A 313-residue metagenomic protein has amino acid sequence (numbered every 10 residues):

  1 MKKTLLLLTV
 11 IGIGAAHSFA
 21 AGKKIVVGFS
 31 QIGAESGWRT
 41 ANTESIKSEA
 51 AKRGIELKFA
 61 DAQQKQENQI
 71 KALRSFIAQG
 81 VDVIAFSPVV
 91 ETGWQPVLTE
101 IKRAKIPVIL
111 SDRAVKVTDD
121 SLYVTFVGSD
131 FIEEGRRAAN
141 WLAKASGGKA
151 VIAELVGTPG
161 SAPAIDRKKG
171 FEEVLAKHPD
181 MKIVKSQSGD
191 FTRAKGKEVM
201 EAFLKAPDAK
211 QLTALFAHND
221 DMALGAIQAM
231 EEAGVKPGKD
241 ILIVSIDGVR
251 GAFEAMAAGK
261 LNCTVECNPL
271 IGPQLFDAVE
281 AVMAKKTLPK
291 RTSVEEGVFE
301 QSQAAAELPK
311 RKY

Functional and structural regions predicted by a protein language model:
M1-V26, E56, T99-I106, A306 (+1 more regions): Short, low-complexity disordered leader/linker segments with a strong preference for bacterial N-terminal type II
F19-V26, A51, S146-K149: Immediate post-signal peptide segment of exported/extracytoplasmic ligand-binding proteins
I25, L155, P159-P163, V174-L175 (+1 more regions): Hinge/cleft segment of the Venus flytrap/periplasmic-binding protein
V26-R53, L57-S75, Q79-V81, S87-E91 (+4 more regions): Extracytoplasmic "Venus flytrap"
V27, Q69, T125-I152, K195-K197 (+2 more regions): Hydrophobic alpha-helical segments within soluble ligand-binding/sensing domains
W38-R53, E134-A138, A162-M181, K195-M200 (+1 more regions): Short, solvent-exposed amphipathic alpha-helices that sit in or adjacent to ligand/effector-binding or catalytic
F86-R103, F171, V184-K185, G189-E254: Hydrophobic alpha-helical
T92-E133, K144, V151, G157 (+3 more regions): Flexible loop/hinge segments that line or gate small-molecule binding clefts
